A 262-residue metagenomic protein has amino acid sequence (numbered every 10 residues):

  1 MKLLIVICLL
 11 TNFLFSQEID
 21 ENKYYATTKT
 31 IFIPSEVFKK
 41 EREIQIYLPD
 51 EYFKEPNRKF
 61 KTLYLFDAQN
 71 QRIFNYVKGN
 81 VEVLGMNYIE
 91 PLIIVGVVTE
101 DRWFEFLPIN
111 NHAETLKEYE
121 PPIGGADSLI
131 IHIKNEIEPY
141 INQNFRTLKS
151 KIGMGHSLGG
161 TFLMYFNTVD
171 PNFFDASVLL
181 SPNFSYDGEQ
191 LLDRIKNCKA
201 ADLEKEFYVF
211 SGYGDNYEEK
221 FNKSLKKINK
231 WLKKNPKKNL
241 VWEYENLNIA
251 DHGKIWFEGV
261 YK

Functional and structural regions predicted by a protein language model:
L3-L14: Sec-dependent N-terminal signal peptides
S16-K61: A domain-start/cap signature at the N-terminus of enzymes
Y52-F104, Y186-D187: Short substrate-entry loop that stabilizes the transition state in hydrolases
T99, V178-Y186, D215-N216: Active-site nucleophile loop of the alpha/beta-hydrolase fold
A113-N144: Alpha/beta-hydrolase active-site loop
F145-S157, S177: Alpha/beta-hydrolase fold nucleophile elbow
G160-P171: Short glycine-enriched nucleophile-adjacent loop and the immediately C-terminal alpha-helix near the catalytic center
G212, E218-K262: C-terminal catalytic histidine-bearing segment of alpha/beta-hydrolase fold enzymes
